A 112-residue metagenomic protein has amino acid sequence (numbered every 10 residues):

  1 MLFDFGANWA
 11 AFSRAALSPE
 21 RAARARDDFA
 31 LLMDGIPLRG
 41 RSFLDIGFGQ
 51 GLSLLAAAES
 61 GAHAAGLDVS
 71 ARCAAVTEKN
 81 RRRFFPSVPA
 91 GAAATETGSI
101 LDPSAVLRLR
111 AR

Functional and structural regions predicted by a protein language model:
M1-A23: N-terminal, positively charged/glycine-rich alpha-helical extensions of SAM-dependent methyltransferases
F5, A25-F29, S53, T77-N80: Alpha-helical packing segments of well-folded alpha/beta enzyme cores
P19-R39: Conserved alpha-helix/loop element of class I SAM-dependent methyltransferases that forms part of the SAM/SAH-binding
L31-I36, L54, P103-A105: Short, flexible, glycine/charge-rich loop motifs used to bind or transfer phosphoryl groups or to couple energy/partner
L38-R39, S60, E96, L109: Residue-level preference for short coil/turn positions at secondary-structure junctions
R41-G47: Conserved class I S-adenosyl-L-methionine
L52, A56-D102: Class I SAM-dependent methyltransferase SAM/SAH-binding core
S104-R112: A short acidic, Gly/Pro-enriched loop at the edge of an enzyme's catalytic core that lines a small-molecule cofactor
